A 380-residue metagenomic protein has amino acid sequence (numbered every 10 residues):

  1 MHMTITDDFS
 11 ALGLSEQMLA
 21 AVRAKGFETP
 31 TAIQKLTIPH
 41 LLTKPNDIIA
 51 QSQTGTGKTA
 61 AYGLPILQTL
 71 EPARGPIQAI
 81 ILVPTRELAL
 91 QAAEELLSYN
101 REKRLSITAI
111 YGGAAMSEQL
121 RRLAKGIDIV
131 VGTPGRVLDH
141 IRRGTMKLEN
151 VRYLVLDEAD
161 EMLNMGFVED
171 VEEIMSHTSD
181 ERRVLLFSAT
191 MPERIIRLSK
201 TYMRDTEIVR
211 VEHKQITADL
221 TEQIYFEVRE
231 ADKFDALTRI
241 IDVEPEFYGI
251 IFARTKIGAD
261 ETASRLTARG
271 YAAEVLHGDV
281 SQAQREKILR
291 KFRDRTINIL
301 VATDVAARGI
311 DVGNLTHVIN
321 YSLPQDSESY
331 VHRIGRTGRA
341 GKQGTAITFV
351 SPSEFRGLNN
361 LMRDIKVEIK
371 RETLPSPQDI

Functional and structural regions predicted by a protein language model:
H2-I380: Conserved helicase RecA-like core
